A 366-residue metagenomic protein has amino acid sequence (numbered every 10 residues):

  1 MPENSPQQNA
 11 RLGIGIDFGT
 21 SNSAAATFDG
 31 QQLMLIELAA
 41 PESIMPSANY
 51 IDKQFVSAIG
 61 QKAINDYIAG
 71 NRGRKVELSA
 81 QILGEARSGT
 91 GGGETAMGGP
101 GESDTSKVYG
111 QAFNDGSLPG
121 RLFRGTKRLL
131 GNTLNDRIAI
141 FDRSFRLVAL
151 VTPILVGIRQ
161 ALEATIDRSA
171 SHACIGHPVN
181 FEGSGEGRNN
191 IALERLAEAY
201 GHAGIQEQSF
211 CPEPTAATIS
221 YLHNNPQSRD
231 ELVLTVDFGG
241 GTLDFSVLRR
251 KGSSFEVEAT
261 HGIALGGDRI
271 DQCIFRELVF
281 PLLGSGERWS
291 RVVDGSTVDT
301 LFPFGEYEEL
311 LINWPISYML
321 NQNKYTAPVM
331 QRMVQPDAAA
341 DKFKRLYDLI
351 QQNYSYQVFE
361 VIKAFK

Functional and structural regions predicted by a protein language model:
M1-D136, G266-D268, Q272-L311: Early-domain small/polar-rich strand-loop-helix modules and first-structured segments of the mature chain
M1-G15, T20, A25, D29-L33 (+4 more regions): Nucleotide/phosphate-binding catalytic cleft detector across ATP-hydrolyzing and phosphate-transferring enzymes
D17, E213, D237-G239, D244 (+1 more regions): Acidic active-site catalytic centers that drive phospho-/nucleotidyl reactions and related ester hydrolyses
F18-T20, S43, S169, F238-T242 (+1 more regions): Short flexible coil/turn linkers enriched for glycine and charged/polar residues that connect secondary-structure
L38-P41, S209-T215, I263-L265: Active-site nucleophile and cofactor-binding loops and adjacent substrate-binding regions of central metabolic enzymes
N49, A58, G70-R72, R250-K366: Phosphate-binding glycine-rich/basic clefts of nucleotide- and phosphate-handling proteins, predominantly
N225-S253: Phosphate-binding/catalytic loop of phosphoryl-transfer enzymes
